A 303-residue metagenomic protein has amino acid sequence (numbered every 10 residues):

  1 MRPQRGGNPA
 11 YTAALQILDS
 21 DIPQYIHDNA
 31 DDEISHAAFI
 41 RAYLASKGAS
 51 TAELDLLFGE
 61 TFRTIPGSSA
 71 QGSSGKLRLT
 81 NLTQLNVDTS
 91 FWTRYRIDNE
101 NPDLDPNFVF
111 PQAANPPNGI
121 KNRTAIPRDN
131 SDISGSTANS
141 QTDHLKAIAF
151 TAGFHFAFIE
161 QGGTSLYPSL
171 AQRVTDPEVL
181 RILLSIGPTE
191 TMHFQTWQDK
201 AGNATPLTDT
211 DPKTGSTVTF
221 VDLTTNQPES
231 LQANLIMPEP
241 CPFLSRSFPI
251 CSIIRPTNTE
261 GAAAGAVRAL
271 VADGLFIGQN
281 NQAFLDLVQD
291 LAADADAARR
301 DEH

Functional and structural regions predicted by a protein language model:
M1-H303: All-alpha RGS (Regulator of G-protein Signaling) helical domain and cognate RGS-like helical scaffolds
